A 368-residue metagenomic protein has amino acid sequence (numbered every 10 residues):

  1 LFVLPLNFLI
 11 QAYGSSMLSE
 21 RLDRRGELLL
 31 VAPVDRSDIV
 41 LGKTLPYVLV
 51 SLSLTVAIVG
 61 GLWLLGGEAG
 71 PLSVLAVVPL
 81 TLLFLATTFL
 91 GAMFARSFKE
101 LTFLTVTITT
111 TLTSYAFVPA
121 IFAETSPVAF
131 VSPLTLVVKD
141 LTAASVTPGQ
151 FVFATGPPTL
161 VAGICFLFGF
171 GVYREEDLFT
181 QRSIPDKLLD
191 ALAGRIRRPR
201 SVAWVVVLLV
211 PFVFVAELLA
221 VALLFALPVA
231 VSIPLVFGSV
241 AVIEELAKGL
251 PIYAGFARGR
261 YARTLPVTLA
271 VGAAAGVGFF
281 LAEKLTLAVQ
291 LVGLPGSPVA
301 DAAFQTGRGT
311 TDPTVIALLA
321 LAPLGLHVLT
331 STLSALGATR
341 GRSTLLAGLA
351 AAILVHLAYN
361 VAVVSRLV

Functional and structural regions predicted by a protein language model:
F2-S15, S19: Long, hydrophobic alpha-helical segments
L9-Y13, A57, A86-G91, C165 (+3 more regions): Hydrophobic/aromatic residues in alpha-helical transmembrane segments
E20, L28-S37: Short helix-to-coil transition segments within interhelical loops that connect adjacent transmembrane helices
V34-G66, L269-F280: Selective transmembrane-helix segments that form parts of the transport pathway or gating/packing helices in multipass
V48-A95: Alpha-helical transmembrane segments and their short interhelical loops
A95-T135, S365: Transmembrane helix segments
V118-L160: Membrane-interfacial helix-loop-helix junctions in multi-pass membrane proteins
S145-V368: Hydrophobic alpha-helical segments at protein termini of multi-pass membrane proteins
